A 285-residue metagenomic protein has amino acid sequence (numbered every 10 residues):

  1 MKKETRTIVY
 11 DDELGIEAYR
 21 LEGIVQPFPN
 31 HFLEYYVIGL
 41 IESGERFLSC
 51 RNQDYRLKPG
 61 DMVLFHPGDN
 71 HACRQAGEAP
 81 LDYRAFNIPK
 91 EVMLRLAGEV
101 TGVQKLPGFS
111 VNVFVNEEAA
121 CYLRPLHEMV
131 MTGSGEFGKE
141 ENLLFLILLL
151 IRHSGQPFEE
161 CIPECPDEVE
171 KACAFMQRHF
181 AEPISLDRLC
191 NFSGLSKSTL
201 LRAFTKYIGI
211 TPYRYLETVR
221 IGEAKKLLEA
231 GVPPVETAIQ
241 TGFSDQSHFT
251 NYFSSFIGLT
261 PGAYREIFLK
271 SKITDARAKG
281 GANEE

Functional and structural regions predicted by a protein language model:
K2-L106, T132-G135: N-terminal regulatory/effector-sensing and dimerization cores that precede helix-turn-helix DNA-binding domains
K2-R6, F28-P29, E78, P107-N112 (+7 more regions): Jelly-roll (double-stranded beta-helix
V37-L40, P89-V92, E118, Y122 (+2 more regions): Amphipathic, well-ordered alpha-helical segments in soluble domains
G60, L200-F204, H248-F249, F253: Short hydrophobic/aromatic patch on the recognition helix
Q104-E117, E128-S193, K206-T218: Short, Lys/Arg-enriched, Trp-marked, Pro/Gly-tolerant hinge/linker segments that flank
A174, R178, P183-D187, L195 (+2 more regions): Terminal helix-turn-helix DNA-binding modules in bacterial transcription factors
P212, T260-P261: Proline-centered helix-kink/hinge sites
